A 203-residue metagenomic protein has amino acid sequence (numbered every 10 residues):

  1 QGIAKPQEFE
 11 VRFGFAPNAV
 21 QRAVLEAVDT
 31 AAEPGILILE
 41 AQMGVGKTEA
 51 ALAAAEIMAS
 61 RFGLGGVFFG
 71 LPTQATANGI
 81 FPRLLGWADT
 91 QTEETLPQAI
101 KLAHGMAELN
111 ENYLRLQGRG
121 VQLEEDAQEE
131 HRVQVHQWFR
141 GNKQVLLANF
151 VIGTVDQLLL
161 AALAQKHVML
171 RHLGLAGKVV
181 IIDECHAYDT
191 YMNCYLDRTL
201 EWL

Functional and structural regions predicted by a protein language model:
Q1-W202: N-terminal helicase ATP-binding lobe
